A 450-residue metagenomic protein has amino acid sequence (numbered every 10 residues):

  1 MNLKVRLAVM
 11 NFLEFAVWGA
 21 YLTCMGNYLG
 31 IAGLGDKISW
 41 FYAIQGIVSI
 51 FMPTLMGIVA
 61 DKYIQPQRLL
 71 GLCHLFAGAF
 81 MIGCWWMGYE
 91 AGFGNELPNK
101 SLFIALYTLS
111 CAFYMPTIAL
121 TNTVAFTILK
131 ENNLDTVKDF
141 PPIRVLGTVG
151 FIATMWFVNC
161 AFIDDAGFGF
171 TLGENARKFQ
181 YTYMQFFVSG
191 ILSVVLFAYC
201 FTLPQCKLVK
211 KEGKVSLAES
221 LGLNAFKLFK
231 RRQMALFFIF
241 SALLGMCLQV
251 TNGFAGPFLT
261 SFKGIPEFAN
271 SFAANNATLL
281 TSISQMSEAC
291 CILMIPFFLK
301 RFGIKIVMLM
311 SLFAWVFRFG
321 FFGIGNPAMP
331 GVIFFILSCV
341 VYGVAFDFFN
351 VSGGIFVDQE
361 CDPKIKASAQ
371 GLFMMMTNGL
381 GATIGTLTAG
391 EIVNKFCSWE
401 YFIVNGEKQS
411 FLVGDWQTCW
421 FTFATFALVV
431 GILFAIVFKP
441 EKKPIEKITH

Functional and structural regions predicted by a protein language model:
M1, L203-I239, G264-P266: Juxtamembrane intracellular "pre-TM" segments in multi-pass secondary transporters
M1-I50, Q233-A269, N276-L280, N350: Helix-loop boundary and gating motifs at the non-cytosolic
W40-D61, L279-I295: Central cavity-lining transmembrane alpha-helices of secondary-active solute carriers, predominantly the Major
L55, C84-Y89, L192-P204, G379 (+2 more regions): Multi-pass alpha-helical transporter architecture, strongest for 12-TM Major Facilitator/SLC carriers used
D61-L75, K300-L312: Cytoplasmic membrane-interface "Motif A"-like loop-to-helix N-cap segments of 12-TM Major Facilitator Superfamily
L75-L97, F313-M329: C-terminal ends and interior cores of transmembrane alpha-helices in multi-pass membrane transporters/permeases
C160-I191, E391-A427: A membrane-interface helix-boundary motif in multi-pass transporters
K305-G353: C-terminal transmembrane helical hairpin of 12-TM major facilitator-type secondary transporters
